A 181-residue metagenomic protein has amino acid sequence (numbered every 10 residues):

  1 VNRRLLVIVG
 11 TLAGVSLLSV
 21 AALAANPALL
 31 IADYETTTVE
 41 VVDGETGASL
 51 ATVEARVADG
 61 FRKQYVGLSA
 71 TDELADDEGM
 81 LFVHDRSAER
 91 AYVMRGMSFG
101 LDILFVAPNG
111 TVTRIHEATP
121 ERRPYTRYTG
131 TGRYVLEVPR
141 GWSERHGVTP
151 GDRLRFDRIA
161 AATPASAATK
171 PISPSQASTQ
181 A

Functional and structural regions predicted by a protein language model:
V1-L30, T179-A181: Secretory targeting signatures
A24-A167, A181: Compact, glycine-rich, soluble single-domain proteins
T169-A181: Non-cytosolic, low-complexity segments of secreted and membrane proteins
